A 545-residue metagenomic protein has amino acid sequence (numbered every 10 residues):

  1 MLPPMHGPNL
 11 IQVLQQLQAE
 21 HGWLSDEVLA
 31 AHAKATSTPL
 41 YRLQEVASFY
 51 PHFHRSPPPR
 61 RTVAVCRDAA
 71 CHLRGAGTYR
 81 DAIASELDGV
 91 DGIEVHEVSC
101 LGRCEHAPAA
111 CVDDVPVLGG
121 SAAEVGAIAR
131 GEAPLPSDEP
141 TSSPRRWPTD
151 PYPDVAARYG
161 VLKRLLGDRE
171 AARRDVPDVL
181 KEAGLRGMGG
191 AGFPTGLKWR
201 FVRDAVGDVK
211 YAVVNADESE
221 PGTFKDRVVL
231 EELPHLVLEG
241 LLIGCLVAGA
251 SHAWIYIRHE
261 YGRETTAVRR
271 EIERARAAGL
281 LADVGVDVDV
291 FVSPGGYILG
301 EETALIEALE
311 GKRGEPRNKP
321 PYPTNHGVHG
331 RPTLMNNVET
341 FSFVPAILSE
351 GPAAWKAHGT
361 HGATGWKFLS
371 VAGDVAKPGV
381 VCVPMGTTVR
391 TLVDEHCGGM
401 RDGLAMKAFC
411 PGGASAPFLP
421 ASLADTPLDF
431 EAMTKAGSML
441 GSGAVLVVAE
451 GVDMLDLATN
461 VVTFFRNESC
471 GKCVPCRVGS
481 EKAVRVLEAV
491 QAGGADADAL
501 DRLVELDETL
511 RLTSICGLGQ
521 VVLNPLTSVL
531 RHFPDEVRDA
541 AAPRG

Functional and structural regions predicted by a protein language model:
M1-G545: Feature of Fe-S/electron-transfer and energy-metabolism proteins that preferentially highlights extended coupling
